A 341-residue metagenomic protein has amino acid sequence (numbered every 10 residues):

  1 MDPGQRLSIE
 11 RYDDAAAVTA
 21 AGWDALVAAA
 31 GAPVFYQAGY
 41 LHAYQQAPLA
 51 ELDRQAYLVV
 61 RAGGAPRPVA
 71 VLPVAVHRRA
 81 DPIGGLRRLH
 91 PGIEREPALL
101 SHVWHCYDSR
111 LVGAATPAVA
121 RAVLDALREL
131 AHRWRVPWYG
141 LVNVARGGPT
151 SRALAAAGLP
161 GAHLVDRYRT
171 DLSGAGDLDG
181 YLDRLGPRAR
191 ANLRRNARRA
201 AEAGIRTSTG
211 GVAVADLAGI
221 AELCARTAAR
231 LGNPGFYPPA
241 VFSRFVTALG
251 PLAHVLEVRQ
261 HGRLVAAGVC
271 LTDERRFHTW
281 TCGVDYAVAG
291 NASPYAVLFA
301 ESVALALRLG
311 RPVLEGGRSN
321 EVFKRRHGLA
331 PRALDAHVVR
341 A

Functional and structural regions predicted by a protein language model:
M1-Q5: Actinobacteria-biased recognition of intrinsically disordered, low-complexity terminal regions
S8-L89, W138-N291: A conserved beta-strand-loop-helix scaffold within acyl/acetyltransferase catalytic domains
Q55-A56, H77-A162, R276-H327, P331: Acyl-donor binding region in acyl/amide transferases
H105, T116, D183-R190, R198 (+2 more regions): Short capping/connector residues at structural and topological boundaries
A162-T170, P331-A341: Conserved catalytic-core motifs of GNAT/GCN5-like acyltransferases
A221, G250, R326-L334: Short glycine/threonine-rich loop-to-helix capping motif typified by GTGT followed within a few residues by an Asp-Pro
